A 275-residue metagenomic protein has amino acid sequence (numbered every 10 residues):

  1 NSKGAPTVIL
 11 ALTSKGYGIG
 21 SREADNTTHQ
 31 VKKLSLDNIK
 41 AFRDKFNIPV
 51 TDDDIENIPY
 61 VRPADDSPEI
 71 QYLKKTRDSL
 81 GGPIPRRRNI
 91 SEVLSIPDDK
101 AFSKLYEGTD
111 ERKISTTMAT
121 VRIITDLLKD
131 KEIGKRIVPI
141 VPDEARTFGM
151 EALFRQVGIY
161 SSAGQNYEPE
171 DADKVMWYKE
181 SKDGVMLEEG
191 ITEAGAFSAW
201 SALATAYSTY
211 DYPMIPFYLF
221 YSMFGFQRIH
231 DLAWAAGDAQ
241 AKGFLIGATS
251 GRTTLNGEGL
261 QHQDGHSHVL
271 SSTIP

Functional and structural regions predicted by a protein language model:
N1-G108: Long, well-ordered, tryptophan-enriched scaffold segments
I58-P275: Thiamine diphosphate
